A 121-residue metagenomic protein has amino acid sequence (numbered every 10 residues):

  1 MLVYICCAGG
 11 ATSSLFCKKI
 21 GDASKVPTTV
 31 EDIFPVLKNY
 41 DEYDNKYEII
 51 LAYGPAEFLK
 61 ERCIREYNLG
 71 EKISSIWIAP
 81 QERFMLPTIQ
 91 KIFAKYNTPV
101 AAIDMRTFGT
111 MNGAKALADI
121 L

Functional and structural regions predicted by a protein language model:
L2-C63: Conserved active-site segments centered on acidic
Y4, A8, W77, D104: Conserved short-loop catalytic and cofactor-binding motifs
C6-S14, E82-F84, T107-T110: Gly/Ser/Thr-rich loops at beta-strand to alpha-helix junctions that form or flank small-molecule/cofactor-binding
K18-G21, Q90-F93, A116-L117: Short, glycine/charged-enriched secondary-structure capping and boundary segments
Y53-G54, E66-Y67, T107-G109: Active-site-proximal alpha-helix that buttresses catalytic centers in soluble enzyme cores
L59-I64, I89, A116-I120: Generic hydrophobic alpha-helical segments
R65-A102: Mid-chain, well-packed structural core segment of small domains
K95-L121: Ser/Thr/Gly-rich flexible loops in soluble cytosolic domains mediating phosphotransfer, phosphorylation
